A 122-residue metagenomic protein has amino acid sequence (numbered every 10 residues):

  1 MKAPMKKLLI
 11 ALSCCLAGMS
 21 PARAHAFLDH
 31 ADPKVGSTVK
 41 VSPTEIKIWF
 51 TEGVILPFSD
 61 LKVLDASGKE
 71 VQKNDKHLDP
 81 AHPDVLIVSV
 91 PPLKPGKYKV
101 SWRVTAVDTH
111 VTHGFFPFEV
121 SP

Functional and structural regions predicted by a protein language model:
M1-L9: Bacterial N-terminal signal peptides that target proteins for export
I10-G18: Bacterial N-terminal signal peptides
M19-A24: Sec/Tat signal peptide C-region and signal peptidase I cleavage site
H25-P43: Short N-terminal segments immediately surrounding and downstream of signal-peptide cleavage
V39-V41, E45-E52, T109-P122: Extended, polar beta-sheet/loop recognition surfaces of beta-rich domains that mediate binding to diverse ligands
P43, P95-K97: Extracellular Ig-like/FN3 beta-sandwich strand-entry sites
I46-K47, E52-N74: Short, surface-exposed alpha-helix to beta-strand junction/turn motifs within ectodomains of secreted and cell-envelope
V90, K94, S101-P117: Short, exposed beta-strand-loop hairpins at the edges of beta-sheets in extracellular/periplasmic proteins
